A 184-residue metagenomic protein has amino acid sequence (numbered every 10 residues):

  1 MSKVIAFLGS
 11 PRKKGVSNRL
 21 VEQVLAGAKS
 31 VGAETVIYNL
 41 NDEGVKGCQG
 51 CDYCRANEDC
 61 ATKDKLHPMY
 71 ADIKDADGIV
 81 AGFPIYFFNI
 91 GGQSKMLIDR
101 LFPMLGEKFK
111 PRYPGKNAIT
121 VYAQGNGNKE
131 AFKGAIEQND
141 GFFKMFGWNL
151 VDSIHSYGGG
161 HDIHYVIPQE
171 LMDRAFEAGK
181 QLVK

Functional and structural regions predicted by a protein language model:
M1-M104, V151, I163-K184: N-terminal beta1-alpha1-beta2 submodule of the flavodoxin-like/Rossmannoid cofactor-binding fold
G92-Q93, G106-V151: Short, glycine-/small-residue-rich phosphate/pyrophosphate-handling segment
D152-Y157: Beta-strand-loop-alpha "switch" segments that mediate conformational coupling across diverse proteins
